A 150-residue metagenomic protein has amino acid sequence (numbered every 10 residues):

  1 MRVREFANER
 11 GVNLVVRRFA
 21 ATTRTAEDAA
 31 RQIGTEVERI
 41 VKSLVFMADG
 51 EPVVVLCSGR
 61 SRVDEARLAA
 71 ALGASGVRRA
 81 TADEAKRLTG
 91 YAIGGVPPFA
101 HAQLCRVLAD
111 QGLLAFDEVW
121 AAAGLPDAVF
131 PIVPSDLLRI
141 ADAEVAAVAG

Functional and structural regions predicted by a protein language model:
M1-G150: Extended, low-hydrophobicity, polar/charged segments
